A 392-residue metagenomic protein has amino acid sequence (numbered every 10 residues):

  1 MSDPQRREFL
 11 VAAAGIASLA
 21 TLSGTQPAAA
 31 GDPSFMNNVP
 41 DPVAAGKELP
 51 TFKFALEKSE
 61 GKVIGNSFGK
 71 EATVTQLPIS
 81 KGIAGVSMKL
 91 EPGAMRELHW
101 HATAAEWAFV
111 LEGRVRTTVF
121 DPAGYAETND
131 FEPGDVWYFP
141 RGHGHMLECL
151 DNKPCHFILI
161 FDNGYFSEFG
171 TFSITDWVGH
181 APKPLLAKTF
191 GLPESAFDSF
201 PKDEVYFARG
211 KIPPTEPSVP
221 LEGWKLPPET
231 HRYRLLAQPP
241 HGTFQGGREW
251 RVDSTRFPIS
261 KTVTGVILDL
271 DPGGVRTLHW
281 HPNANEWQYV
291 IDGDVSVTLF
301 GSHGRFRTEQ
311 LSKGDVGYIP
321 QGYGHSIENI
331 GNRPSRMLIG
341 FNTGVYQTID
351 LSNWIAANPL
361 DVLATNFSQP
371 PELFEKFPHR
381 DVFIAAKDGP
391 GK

Functional and structural regions predicted by a protein language model:
M1-A17: N-terminal secretory signal peptides and thylakoid transit peptides that target proteins across membranes
L22, P27-S87, L185-D271, T277 (+1 more regions): A short, N-terminal "cap"/entry segment at the start of jelly-roll beta-barrel domains of the cupin/DSBH fold
M95-E97, R116, V136-W137, R141-M146 (+4 more regions): Histidine-centered metal-chelating micro-motifs
E97, W107-V110, R116-V119, T128 (+2 more regions): Mobile, glycine-rich extracellular loop/lid and propeptide segments that shape or gate substrate/ligand access
E97-H101, T128-N129, E148-C149, T277-P282 (+3 more regions): Short histidine-centered beta-strand/loop micro-motifs that create catalytic or ligand/metal-coordination sites
A102-P122, H281-S302: Glycine- and acidic-residue-biased ligand/ion/polar-headgroup-sensing regions
P122-Y138, S302-Y318: Short acidic-glycine-tyrosine-enriched beta hairpin
R141-S167, Q321-Q347: Ligand-binding loop in jelly-roll beta-barrel domains
